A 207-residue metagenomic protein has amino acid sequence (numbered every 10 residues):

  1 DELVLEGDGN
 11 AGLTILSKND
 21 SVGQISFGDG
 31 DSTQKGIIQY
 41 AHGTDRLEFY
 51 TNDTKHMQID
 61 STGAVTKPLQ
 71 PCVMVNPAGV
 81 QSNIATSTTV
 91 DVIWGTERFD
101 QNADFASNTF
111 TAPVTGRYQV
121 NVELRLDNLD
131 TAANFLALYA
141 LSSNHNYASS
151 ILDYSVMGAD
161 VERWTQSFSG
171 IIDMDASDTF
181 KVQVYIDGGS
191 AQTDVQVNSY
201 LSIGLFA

Functional and structural regions predicted by a protein language model:
D1-K55, P71, P77-Q81, A133-L138 (+3 more regions): Self-maturation zones of extracellular/virion spikes and adhesins
M57, T62-A207: Extracellular jelly-roll beta-sandwich "head" domains, especially the C-terminal globular C1q domain
